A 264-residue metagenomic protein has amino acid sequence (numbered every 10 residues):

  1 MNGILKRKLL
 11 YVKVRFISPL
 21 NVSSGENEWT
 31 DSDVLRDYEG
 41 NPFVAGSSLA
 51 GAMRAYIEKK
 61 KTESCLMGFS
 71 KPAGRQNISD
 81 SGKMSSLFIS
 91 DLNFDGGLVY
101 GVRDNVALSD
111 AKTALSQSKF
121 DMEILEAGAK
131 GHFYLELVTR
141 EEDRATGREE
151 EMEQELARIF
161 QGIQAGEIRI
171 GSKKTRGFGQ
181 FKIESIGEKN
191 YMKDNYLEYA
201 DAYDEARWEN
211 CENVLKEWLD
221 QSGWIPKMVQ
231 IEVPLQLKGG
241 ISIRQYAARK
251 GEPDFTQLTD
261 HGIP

Functional and structural regions predicted by a protein language model:
M1-P264: Small/polar/charged residue-enriched interaction surfaces, especially the RNA/DNA-contacting tracks of RNP/CRISPR
